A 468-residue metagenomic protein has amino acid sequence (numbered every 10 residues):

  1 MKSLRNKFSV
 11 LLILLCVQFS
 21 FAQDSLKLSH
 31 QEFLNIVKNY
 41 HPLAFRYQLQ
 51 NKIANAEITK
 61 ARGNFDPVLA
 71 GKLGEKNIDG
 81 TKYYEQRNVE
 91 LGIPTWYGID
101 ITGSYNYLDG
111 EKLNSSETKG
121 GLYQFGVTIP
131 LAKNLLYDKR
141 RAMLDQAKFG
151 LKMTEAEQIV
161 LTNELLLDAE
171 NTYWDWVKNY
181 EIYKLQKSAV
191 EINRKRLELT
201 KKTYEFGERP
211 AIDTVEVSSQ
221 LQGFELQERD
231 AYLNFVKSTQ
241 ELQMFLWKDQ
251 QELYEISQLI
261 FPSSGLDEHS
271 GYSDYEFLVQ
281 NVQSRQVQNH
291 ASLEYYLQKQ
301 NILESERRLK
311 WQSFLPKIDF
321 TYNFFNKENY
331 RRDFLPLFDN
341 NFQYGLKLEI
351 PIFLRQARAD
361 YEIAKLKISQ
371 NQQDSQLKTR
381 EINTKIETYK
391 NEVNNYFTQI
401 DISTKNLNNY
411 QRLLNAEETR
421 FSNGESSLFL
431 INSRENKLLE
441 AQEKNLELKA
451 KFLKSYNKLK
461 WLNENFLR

Functional and structural regions predicted by a protein language model:
M1-S25: Bacterial Sec-dependent N-terminal signal peptides
K2-S3, A156-V282, E392, K437-L438 (+2 more regions): Periplasmic alpha-helical coiled-coil/stalk elements that build and connect Gram-negative outer-membrane
A22-K82, K139-A142, Q146-K148, S257-N301 (+4 more regions): Bacterial Sec-pathway N-terminal export signals of envelope proteins
L34, R46-Y47, N51-A61, L161-Q186 (+7 more regions): Amphipathic alpha-helical coiled-coil segments
L69-Y84, G98-T118, L122-V160, S313-N341 (+2 more regions): Small/polar (Gly/Ser/Thr/Ala-rich) solvent-exposed segments that form structured loops/beta-strands/short helices used
K82-Y83, N88, N106, K112-L113 (+10 more regions): Outer-membrane beta-barrel domain signature
E90, G126, R308-L309, K347-E349: Outer-membrane beta-barrel architecture
